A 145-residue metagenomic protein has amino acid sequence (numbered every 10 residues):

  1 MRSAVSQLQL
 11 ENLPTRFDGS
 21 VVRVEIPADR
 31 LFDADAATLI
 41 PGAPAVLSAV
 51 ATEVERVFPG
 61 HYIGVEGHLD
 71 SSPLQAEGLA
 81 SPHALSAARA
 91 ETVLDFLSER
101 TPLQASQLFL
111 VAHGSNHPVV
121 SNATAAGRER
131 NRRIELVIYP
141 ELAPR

Functional and structural regions predicted by a protein language model:
R2-E11, D35-G67, L94-S98, L136 (+1 more regions): Periplasmic peptidoglycan-binding/anchoring modules of Gram-negative envelope and division proteins
S3-V5, N12, V22, D29 (+6 more regions): Homeobox/homeodomain signature
S6-L8, L13-T15, S20-V22, A84-S86 (+1 more regions): Short secondary-structure boundary micro-motifs
P14-R16, V21-P27, L31, A49 (+4 more regions): Soluble periplasmic/extracytoplasmic beta-strand elements of cell-envelope proteins
F17, E25, R56, T101-L103 (+1 more regions): Generic structural signal for beta-strand residues in well-ordered domains
A28-R30, R56, L69, G78: Short, histidine-centered active-site or binding-site loop motifs used for metal coordination, general acid-base
A36-P41, L69-R145: Periplasmic OmpA-like peptidoglycan-binding domain that tethers envelope proteins to the cell wall
